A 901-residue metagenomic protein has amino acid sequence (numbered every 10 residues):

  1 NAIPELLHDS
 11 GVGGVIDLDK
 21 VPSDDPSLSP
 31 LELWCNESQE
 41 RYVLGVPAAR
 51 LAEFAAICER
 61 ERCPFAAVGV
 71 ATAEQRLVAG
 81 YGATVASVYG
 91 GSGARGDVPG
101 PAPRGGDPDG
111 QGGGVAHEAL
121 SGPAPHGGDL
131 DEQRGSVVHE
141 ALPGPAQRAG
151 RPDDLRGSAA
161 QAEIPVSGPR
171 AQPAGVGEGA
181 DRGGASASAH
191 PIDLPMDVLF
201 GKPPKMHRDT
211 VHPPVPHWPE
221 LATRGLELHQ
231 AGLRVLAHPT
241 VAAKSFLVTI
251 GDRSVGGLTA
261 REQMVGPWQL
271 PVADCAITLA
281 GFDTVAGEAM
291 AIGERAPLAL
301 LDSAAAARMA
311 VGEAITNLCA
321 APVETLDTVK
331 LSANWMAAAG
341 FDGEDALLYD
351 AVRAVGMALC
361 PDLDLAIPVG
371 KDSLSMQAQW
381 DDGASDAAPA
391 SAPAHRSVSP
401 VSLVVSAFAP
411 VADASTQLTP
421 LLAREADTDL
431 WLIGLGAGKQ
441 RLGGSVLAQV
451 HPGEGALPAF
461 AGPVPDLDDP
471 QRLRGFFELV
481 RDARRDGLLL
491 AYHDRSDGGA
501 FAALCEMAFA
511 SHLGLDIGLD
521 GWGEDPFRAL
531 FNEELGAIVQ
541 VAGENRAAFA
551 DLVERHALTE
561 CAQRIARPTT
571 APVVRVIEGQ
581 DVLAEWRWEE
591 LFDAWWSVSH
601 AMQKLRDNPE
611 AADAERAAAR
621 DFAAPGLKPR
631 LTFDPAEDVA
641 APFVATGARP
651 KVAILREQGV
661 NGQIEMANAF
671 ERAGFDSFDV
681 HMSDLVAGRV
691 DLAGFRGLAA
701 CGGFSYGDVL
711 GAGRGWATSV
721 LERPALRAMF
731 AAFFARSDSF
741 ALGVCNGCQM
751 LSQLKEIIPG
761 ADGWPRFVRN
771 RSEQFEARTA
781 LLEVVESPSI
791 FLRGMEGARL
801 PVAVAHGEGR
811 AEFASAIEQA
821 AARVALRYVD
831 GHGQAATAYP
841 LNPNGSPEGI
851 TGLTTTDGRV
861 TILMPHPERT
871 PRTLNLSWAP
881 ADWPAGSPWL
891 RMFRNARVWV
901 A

Functional and structural regions predicted by a protein language model:
N1-G90, G179-G697, C701, Y706 (+3 more regions): Glycine/proline-enriched, intrinsically flexible loops and inter-domain linkers
A49-R50, A73, T84, G436-G438 (+6 more regions): Short acidic/polar capping segments at secondary-structure boundaries
F54, R441-L442, F549, I664 (+4 more regions): Short glycine-/acidic-enriched loop or helix-start segments at secondary-structure transitions that form or flank
C63, A693, S737, E848 (+1 more regions): Structured loop/turn residues at beta-strand edges in well-structured enzyme cores
S87-S188, A390-S391: Intrinsic disorder/low-complexity segments
D494, C745, H866: Active-site glycine-centered loops adjacent to acidic/histidine catalytic or metal-binding residues that shape
G688-V690, A731-A732, W764-A901: Amide-donor transfer/coupling interface in amidating biosynthetic enzymes
F704-S789: Cysteine-nucleophile active-site neighborhood
